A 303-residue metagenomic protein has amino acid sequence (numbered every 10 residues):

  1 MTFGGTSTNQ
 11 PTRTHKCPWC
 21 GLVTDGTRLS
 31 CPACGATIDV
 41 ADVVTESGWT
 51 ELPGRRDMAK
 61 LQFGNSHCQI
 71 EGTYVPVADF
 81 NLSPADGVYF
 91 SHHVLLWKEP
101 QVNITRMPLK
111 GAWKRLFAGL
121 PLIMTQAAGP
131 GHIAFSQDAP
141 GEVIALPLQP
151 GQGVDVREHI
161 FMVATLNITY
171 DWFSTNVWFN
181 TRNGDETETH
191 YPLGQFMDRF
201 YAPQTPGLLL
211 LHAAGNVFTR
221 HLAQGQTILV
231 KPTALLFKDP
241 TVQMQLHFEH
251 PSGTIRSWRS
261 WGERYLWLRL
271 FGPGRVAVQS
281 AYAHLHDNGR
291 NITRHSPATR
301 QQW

Functional and structural regions predicted by a protein language model:
T2-Q10: Short, intrinsically disordered linker segments that flank or connect zinc-binding domains
P11-T14, P18-G26, P32-W303: Composition-driven recognition of glycine/serine/threonine/acidic- and proline-rich low-complexity segments and repeats
